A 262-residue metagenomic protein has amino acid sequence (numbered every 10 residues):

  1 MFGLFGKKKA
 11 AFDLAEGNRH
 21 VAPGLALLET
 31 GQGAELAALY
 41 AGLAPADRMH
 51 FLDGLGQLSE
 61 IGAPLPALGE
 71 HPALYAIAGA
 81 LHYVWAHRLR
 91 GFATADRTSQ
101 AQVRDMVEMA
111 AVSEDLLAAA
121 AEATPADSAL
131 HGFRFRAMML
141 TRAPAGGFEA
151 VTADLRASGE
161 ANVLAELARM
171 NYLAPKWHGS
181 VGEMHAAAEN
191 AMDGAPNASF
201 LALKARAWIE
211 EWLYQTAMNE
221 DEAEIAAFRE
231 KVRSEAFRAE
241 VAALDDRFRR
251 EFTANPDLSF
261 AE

Functional and structural regions predicted by a protein language model:
M1-E70: Extreme N-terminal leader/anchor segments
K9-R19, A227-E262: Alpha-helical protein-protein interaction modules
A38-L68, A80-D127, H131-S158, E166-P196 (+1 more regions): Short coil/linker segments at helix-helix boundaries
P72-L74, L130, A165, A198-L201 (+1 more regions): TPR alpha-solenoid repeat register
I77: Residue-level detector of short, conserved catalytic/binding motifs and their immediate flanks
